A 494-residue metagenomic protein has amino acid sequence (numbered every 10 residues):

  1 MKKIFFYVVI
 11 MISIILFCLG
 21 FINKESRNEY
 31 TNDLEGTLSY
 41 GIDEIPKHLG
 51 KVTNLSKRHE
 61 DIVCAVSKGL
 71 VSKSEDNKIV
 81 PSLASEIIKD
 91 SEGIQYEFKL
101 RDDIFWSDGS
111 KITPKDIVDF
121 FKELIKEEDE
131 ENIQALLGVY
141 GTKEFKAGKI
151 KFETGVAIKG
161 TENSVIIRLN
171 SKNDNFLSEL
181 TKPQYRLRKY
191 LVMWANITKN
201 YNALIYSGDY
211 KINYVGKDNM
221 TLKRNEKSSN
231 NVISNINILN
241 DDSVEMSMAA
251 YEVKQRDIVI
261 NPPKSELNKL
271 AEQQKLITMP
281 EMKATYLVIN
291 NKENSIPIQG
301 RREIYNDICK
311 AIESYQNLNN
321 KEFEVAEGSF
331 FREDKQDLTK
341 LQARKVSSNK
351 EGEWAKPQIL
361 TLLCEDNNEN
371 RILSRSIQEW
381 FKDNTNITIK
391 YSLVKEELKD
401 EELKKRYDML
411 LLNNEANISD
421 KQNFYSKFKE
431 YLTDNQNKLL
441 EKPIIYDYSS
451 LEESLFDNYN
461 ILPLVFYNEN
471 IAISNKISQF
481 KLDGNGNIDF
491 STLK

Functional and structural regions predicted by a protein language model:
G41-S91, K122, I205: N-terminal lobe/hinge region of extracytoplasmic solute-binding protein
I42-V63, L83, S110, F176-R186 (+3 more regions): A structural "hinge/loop" feature
E86-A135, I296: Aromatic- and charge-enriched surface segment that lines or borders ligand/interaction sites
Q134-L191: Surface-exposed binding/hinge segments that line and control ligand-binding clefts or catalytic entry sites
L169-N235: Gly/Pro-rich hinge or "lid" segments in bacterial periplasmic/extracellular proteins
R224-K269: Ligand-site clamp/hinge motif
G300, N306, N319-K356, N368-R371: Structural transition elements
Y315, I387-L398, L412, K421-S478 (+2 more regions): Extracytoplasmic/peripheral linker and loop segments enriched in polar/acidic and small residues with frequent Thr/Pro
